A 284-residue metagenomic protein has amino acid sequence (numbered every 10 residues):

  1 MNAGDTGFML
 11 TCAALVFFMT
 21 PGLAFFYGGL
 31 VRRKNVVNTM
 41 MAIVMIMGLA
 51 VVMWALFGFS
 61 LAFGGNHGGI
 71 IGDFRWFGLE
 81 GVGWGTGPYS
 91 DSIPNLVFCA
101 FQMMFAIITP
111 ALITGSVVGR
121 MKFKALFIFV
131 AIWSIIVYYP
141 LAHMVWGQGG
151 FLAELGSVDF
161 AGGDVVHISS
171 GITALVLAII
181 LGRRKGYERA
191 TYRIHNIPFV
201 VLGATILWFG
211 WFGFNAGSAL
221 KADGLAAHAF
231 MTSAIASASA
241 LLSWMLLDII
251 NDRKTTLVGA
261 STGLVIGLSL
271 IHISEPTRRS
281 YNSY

Functional and structural regions predicted by a protein language model:
M1-E188, P198-T205, F209-A234, L247: Metal/cofactor- and membrane transport-associated sequence elements
G22, T109, A234-L242, A260-I266: Hydrophobic alpha-helical segments embedded in the membrane of multi-pass proteins
C99, I249-V258: Short, amphipathic, aromatic/basic-enriched membrane-interface segments that mark the entry/exit of transmembrane
V117, I266-S274: Generic transmembrane alpha-helix signature in multi-pass membrane proteins, especially transporters/channels
P198-G203, T255-S261: Conserved ATP-utilizing enzyme core subdomain
G203-L207, T262-G267: Hydrophobic membrane-spanning alpha-helices of multi-pass integral membrane proteins
I271-Y284: Single conserved hydrophobic/aromatic residue that forms the stacking wall/gate of nucleotide- or nucleobase-binding
